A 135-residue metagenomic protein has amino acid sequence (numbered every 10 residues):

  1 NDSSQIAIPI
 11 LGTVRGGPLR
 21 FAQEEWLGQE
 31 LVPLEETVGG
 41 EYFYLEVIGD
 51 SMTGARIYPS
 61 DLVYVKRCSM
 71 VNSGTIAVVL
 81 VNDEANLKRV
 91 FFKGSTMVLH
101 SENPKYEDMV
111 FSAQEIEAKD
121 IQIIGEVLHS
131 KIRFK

Functional and structural regions predicted by a protein language model:
N1-Y58, A85, F92-T96, E117-I121 (+1 more regions): Short, positionally conserved secondary-structure boundary motifs
G12-V14, V81, S101: Flexible glycine-/small-residue-rich
S60-L62, T75: Structural motif
Y64-V65, V78: Hydrophobic beta-strand signal
V71-V78: Short, Lys/Arg- and Gly-enriched loop/turn segments at beta-strand edges
V78-L80, E107-A118: Short aromatic-glycine motifs in intrinsically disordered, low-complexity regions
R89-K105, V110: PDZ-domain C-terminal substructure recognizer with occasional recognition of PDZ-binding tails
